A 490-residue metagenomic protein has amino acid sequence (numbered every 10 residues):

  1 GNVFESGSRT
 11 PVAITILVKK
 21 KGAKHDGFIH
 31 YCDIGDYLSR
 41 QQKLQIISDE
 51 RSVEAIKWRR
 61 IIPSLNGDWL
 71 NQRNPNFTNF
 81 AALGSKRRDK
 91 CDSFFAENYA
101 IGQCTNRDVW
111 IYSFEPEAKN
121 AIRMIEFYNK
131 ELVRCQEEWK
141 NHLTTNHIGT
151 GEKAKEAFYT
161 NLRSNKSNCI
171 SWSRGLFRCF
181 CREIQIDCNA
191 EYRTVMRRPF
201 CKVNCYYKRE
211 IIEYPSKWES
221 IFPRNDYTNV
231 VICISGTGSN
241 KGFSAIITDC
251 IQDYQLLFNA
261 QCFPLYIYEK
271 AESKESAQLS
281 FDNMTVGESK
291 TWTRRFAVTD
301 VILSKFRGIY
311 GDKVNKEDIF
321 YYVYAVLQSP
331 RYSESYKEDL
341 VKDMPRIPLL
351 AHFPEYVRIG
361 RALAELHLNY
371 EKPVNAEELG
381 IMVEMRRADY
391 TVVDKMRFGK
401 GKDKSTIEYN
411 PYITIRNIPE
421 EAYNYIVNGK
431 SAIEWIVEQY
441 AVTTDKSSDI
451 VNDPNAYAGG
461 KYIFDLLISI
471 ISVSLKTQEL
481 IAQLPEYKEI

Functional and structural regions predicted by a protein language model:
G1-I490: Sequence-level detector for compositionally biased, low-complexity segments
